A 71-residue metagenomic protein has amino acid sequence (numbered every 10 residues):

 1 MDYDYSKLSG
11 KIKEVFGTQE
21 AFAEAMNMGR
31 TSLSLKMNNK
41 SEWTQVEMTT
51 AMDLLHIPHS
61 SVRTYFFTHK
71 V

Functional and structural regions predicted by a protein language model:
M1-G17, A21: A short, Lys/Arg-rich alpha-helix, primarily the initiator
G10, L35, T64: DNA-binding alpha-helical recognition surfaces that contact promoter or target DNA
F16-L35: Short alpha-helical DNA-recognition segment
M37, E47, F66: DNA major-groove recognition helix of helix-turn-helix
V46-V62: DNA major-groove recognition helix of helix-turn-helix/homeodomain DNA-binding modules
V62-V71: Short amphipathic recognition helices of helix-turn-helix/homeodomain-type DNA-binding modules
